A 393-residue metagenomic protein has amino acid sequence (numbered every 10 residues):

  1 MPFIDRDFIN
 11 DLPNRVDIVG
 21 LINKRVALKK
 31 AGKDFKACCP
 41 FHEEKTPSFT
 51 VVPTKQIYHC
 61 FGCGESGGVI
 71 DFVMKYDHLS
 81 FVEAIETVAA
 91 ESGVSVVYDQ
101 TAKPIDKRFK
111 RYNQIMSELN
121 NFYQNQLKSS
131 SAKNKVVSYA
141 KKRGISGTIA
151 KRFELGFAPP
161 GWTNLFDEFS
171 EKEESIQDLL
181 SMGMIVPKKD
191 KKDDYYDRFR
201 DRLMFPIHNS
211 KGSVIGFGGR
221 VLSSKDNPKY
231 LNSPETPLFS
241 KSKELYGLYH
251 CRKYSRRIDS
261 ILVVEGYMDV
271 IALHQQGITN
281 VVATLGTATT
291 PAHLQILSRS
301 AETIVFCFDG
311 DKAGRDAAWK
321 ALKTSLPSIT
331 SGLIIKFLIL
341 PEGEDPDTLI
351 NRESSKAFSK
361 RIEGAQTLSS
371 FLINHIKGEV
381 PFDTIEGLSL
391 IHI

Functional and structural regions predicted by a protein language model:
M1-A102, P160: N-terminal structured subdomain of primase-like DNA metabolism proteins
M1-I4, A31, I105-L119, P159-S300 (+1 more regions): Phosphate-handling DNA/RNA-contact segment within nucleic-acid enzymes
D7-N10, E83-S138: Conserved active-site segments centered on acidic
C39, C60, V73, A140 (+7 more regions): Terminal peptide-recognition signature
I261-V263, E302-A313, L338-I339: Acidic beta-strand-to-loop metal/phosphate-binding motif
M268, T289, D309-A318, I339-E344: Acidic, metal-coordinating catalytic cores used for nucleic-acid/nucleotide bond scission and strand-transfer chemistry
K312, D316-K323, S331-I335: Phosphate/diphosphate-binding loops
G332-L390: C-terminal or mid-to-C-terminal helical accessory/interaction module adjacent to the motor/catalytic core
